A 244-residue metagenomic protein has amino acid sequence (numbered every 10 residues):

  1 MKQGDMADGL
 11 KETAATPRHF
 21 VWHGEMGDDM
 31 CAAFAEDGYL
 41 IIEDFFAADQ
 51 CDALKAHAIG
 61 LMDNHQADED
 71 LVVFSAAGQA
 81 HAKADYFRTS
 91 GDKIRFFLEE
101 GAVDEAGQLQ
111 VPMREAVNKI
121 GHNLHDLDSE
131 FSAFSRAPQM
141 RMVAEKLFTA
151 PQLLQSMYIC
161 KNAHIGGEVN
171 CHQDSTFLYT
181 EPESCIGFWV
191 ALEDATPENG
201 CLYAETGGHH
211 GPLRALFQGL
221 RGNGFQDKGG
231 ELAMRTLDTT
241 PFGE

Functional and structural regions predicted by a protein language model:
K2-E36, E43-V169: Non-heme Fe(II)-dependent double-stranded beta-helix
D8-G9, A195-E244: Double-stranded beta-helix
Y39-I41, G187-A191, E244: Conserved hydrophobic/aromatic beta-strand scaffold that supports enzyme active sites
F46-A48, I159-K161, T176, A195 (+1 more regions): Short, solvent-exposed loop/turn segments at secondary-structure junctions
D128-S132, V143, S175-L178, A191-E193 (+1 more regions): Short helix-to-loop capping/linker segments positioned immediately adjacent to catalytic or ligand/cofactor-binding
H172, L178-P197: Short, conserved beta-strand element in jelly-roll/cupin
